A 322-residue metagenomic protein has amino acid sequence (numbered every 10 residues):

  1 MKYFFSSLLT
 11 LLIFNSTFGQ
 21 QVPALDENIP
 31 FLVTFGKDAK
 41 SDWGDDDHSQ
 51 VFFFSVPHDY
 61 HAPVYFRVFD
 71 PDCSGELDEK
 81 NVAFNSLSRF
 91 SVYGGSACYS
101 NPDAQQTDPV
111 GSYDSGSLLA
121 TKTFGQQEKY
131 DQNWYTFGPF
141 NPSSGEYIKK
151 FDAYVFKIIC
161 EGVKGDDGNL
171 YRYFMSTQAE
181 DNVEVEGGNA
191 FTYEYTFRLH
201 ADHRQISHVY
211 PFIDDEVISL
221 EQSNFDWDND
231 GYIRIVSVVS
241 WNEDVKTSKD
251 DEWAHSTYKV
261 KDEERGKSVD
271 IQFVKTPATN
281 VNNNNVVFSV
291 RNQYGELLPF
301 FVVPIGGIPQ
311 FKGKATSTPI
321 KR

Functional and structural regions predicted by a protein language model:
M1-F4: Positively charged n-region of N-terminal signal peptides that target proteins for export
F14-S16: N-terminal signal peptide c-region/cleavage motif recognized by signal peptidases
Q20-F31, F52, D59, K80-A83 (+3 more regions): C-terminal edge strands of extracellular/lumenal beta-sandwich accessory domains
Q21, P30-A39, D45: N-terminal low-complexity, intrinsically disordered segments
D38-S49, Y195-A201: Extracellular beta-rich ligand/substrate-recognition surface
A39-D42, Q106-F151, W253-S268: Extended, solvent-exposed segments with strong compositional bias
H48-Q50, H58-Y65, D70-L77, Y99 (+1 more regions): Primarily extracytoplasmic ectodomains and periplasmic/lumenal surface modules that are beta-strand-rich
S91-S112: A broadly used, surface-exposed interaction patch
